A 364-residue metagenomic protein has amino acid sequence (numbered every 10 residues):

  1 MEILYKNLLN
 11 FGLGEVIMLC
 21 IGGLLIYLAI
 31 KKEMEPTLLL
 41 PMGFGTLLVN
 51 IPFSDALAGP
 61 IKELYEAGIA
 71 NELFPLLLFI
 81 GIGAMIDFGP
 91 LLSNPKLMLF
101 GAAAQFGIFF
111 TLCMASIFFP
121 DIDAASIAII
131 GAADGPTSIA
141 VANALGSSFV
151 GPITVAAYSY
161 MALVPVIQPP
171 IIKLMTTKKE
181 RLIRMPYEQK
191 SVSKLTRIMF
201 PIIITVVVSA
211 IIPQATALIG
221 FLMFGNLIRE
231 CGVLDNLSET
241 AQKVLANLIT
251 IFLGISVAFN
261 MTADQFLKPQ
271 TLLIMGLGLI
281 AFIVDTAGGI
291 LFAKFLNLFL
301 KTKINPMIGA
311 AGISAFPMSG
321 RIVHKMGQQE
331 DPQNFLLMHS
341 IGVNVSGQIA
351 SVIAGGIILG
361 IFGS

Functional and structural regions predicted by a protein language model:
M1-N10, K31-K32, F44-L73, L227-T250 (+2 more regions): Hydrophobic transmembrane alpha-helices of multi-pass solute/ion transporters
N7-M18, E63-L78, D123-G131, P213-M223 (+2 more regions): Structural signature of hydrophobic alpha-helical transmembrane segments
G12, F88-T111, A263-G289, S340 (+1 more regions): Entry/N-cap segments of selected transmembrane alpha helices and their immediately preceding amphipathic helices
K31-L39, L57-E66, I86-F100, L234-Q242 (+4 more regions): Interfacial helix-loop-helix linkers and transmembrane-helix boundary segments in multi-pass membrane proteins
E66-N71, I80-M85, L99-F110, M114 (+3 more regions): Alpha-helical membrane segments and immediately flanking helix-loop junctions that form or couple to the substrate/ion
F149-V166, L277-I283, I308-A311: Alpha-helical transmembrane segments
S159-V233: Membrane-embedded hairpin module used as a gating/binding unit in multi-pass transport and secretion proteins
I204-G289: Transmembrane helical segments that form the transport core of multi-pass membrane transport proteins
